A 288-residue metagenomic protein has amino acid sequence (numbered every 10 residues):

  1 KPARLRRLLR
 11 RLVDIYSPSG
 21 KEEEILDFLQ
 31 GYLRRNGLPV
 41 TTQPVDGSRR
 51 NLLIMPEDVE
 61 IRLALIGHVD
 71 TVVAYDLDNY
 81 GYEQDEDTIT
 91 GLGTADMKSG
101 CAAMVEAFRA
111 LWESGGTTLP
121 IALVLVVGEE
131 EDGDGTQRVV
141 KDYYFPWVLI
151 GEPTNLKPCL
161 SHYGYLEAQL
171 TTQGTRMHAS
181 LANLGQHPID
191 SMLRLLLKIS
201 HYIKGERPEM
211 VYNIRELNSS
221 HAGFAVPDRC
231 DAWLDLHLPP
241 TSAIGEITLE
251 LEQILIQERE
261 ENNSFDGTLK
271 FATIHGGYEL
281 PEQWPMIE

Functional and structural regions predicted by a protein language model:
K1-L92, T117: Acidic/His- and Gly-rich active-site-bordering loop/insert found across diverse amide/peptide-bond hydrolases
A3, P18, T41, Q169-E288: Metal-dependent amide/peptide-bond hydrolase catalytic core, centered on the "pita-bread" metallohydrolase fold
R11, E106-E113, R194-H201: Short glycine/serine- and small hydrophobic-enriched flexible loop segments
L12, Y16, L33, E152 (+2 more regions): Residue-level signal for inorganic ion chemistry
D70-D85, L160-T171, E288: Acidic-glycine-rich active-site phosphate/pyrophosphate-binding loop
D87-A103: Glycine/serine-rich anion-binding loops at beta->alpha junctions that coordinate negatively charged ligand groups
K98, A102-E167: Acidic/histidine-rich catalytic neighborhood of metal-dependent amide-processing enzymes
